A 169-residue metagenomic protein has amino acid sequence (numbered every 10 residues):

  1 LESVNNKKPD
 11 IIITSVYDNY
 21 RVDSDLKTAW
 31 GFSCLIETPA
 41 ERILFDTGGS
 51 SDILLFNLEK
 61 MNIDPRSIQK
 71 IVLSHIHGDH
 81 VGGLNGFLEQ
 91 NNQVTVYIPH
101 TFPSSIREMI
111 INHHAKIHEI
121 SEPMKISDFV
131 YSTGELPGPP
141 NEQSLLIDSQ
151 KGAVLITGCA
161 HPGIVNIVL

Functional and structural regions predicted by a protein language model:
L1-N6: Bacterial Sec-dependent signal peptides at the C-terminal "C-region" and cleavage site
D10-R21, I126-T133: Short Pro/Gly-enriched beta-strand edge/turn motifs at strand-loop
T14-K60, E142-T157: Conserved beta-strand hairpin/beta-sheet module of binuclear metal-dependent hydrolase folds, prominently
L44-T47, I68-I76, Y97-H100, L155-C159: Active-site neighborhood of phospho(di)ester-bond hydrolases with catalytic His/Asp-centered motifs
S51-I53, I76-G82, S104-I106, K125 (+1 more regions): Active-site environment of divalent metal-dependent phosphoester hydrolases
D52-Y97: Active-site metal-binding motif and surrounding structural segment of the metallo-beta-lactamase
I98-Q143, S149-Q150: Metallo-beta-lactamase
L136-G138, A153, C159-I164: Conserved mixed alpha/beta catalytic, RNA-binding, or beta-rich assembly cores of soluble enzyme, regulatory
